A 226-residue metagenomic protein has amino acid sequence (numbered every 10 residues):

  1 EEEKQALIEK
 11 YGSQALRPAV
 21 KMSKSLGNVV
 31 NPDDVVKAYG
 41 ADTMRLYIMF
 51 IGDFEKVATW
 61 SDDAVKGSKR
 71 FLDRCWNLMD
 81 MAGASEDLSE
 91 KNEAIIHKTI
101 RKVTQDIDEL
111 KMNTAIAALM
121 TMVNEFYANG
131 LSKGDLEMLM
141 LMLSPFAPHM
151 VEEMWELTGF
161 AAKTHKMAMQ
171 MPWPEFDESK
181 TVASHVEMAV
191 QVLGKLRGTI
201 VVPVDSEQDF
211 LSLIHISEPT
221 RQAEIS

Functional and structural regions predicted by a protein language model:
E1-F54: Alpha-helical recognition segments enriched in aromatics with Gly/Pro capping that present substrate-recognition
E2-Y11, P172-A183, R221: Short linear motifs in intrinsically disordered
Y11-G12, G159, H215: Short, flexible coil/linker elements and helix-boundary hinge sites characteristic of intrinsically disordered
V29-V30, V204-S206: A short acidic/small-residue loop/turn micro-motif
P32-V201: Helix-rich, typically C-terminal accessory recognition domains appended to large enzymatic cores
S206-L213: A short, polar/charged loop-to-alpha-helix boundary motif
I214-I225: Single conserved hydrophobic/aromatic residue that forms the stacking wall/gate of nucleotide- or nucleobase-binding
